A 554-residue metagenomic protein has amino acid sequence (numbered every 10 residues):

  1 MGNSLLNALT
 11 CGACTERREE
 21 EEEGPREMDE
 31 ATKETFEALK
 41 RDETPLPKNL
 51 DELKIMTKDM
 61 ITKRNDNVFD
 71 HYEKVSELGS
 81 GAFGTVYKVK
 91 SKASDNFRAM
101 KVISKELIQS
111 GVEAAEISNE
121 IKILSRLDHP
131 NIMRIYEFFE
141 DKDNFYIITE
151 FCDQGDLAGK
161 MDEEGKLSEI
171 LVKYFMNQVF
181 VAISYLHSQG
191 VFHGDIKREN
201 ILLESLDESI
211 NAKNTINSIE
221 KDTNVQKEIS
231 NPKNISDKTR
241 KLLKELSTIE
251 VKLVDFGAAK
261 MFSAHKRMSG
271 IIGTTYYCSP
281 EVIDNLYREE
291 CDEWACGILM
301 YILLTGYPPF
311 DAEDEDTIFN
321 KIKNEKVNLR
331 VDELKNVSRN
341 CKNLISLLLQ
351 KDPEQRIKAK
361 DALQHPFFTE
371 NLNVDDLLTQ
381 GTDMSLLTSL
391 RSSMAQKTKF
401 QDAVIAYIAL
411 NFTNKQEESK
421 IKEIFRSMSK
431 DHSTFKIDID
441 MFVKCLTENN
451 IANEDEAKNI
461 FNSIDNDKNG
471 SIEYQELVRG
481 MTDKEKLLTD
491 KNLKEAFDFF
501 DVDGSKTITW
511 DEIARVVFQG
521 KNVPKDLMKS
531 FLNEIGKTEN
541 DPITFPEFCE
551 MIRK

Functional and structural regions predicted by a protein language model:
T85: Conserved N-lobe ATP-binding subsite of Hanks-type protein kinase domains, especially the beta3 VAIK lysine
F97, V102-L127: Conserved N-lobe beta3->alphaC-helix segment of eukaryotic protein kinase catalytic domains
F138: Activation-segment/catalytic-loop signature of the eukaryotic protein kinase fold
D143-D156: Conserved short submotifs of the Hanks-type protein kinase catalytic core that shape the nucleotide-binding pocket
A158-L167: AlphaC helix of the protein kinase catalytic domain
F175-M176: Activation segment signature within eukaryotic-like protein kinase domains
